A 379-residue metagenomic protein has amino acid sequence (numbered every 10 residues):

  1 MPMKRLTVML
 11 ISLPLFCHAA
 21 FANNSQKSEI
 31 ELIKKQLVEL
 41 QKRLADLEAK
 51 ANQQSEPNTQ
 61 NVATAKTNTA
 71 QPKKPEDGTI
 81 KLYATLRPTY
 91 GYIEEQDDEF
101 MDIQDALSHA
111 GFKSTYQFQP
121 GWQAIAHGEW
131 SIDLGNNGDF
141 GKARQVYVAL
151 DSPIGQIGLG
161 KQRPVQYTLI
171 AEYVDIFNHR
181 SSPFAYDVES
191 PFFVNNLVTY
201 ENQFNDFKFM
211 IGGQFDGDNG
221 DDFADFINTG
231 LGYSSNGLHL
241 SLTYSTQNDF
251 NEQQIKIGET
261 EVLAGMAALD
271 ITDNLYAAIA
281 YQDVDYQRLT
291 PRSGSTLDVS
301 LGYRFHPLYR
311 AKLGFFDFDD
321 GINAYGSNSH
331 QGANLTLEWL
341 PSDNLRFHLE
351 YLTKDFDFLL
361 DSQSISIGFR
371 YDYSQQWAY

Functional and structural regions predicted by a protein language model:
P2-F21: Gram-negative bacterial Sec-dependent N-terminal signal peptides
N24-I157, F193, V198-F204, F223 (+6 more regions): Beta-barrel outer-membrane channel/assembly domains of diderm bacteria
I80-P88, A124-G128, I157, F209-I211 (+9 more regions): Transmembrane beta-strands of outer-membrane beta-barrel proteins
P88-E94, W130-L134, R163-V165, D206 (+7 more regions): Transmembrane beta-strands of outer-membrane beta-barrel pores
L134, K161-H179, I322: Surface-exposed extracellular loop regions of Gram-negative outer-membrane beta-barrel proteins, predominantly
L134-F140, E189-N195, F215-D225, Q254-E259 (+4 more regions): Solvent-exposed loop/turn segments connecting transmembrane beta-strands in outer-membrane beta-barrel proteins
F184-S234: Aromatic- and glycine-enriched pocket-lining scaffold segments that form the walls of small-molecule binding clefts
F226-S327, G332, Y379: Detector for outer-membrane/organellar transmembrane beta-barrel domains, recognizing the amphipathic beta-strand
